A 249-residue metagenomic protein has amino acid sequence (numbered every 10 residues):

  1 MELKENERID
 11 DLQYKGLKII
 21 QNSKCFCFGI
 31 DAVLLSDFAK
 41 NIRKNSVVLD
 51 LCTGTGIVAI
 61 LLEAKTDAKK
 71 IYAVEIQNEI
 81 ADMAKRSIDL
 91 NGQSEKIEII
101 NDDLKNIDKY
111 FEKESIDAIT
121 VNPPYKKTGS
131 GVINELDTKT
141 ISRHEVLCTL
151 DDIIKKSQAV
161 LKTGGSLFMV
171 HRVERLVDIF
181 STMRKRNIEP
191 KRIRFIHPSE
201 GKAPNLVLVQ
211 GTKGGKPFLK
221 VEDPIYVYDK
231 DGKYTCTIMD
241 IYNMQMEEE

Functional and structural regions predicted by a protein language model:
E2-R43: Class I SAM-dependent transferase core
I20, E98-I100, K191-R194: General small-molecule cofactor/ligand-binding pocket signal
K24, L147-P204: Conserved Class I SAM-dependent methyltransferase catalytic core
F26-F28, C52-T55, G201: Short glycine/threonine-rich catalytic loop with a Thr-x-Gly-x-Asp
L35, N122, I153, G211: Residue-level signal for inorganic ion chemistry
F38-V132: Conserved SAM/SAH cofactor-binding pocket of Class I
P123-D152: Mobile active-site "lid"/loop adjacent to the S-adenosyl-L-methionine
A203-E249: SAM/dcSAM-binding transferase cores
